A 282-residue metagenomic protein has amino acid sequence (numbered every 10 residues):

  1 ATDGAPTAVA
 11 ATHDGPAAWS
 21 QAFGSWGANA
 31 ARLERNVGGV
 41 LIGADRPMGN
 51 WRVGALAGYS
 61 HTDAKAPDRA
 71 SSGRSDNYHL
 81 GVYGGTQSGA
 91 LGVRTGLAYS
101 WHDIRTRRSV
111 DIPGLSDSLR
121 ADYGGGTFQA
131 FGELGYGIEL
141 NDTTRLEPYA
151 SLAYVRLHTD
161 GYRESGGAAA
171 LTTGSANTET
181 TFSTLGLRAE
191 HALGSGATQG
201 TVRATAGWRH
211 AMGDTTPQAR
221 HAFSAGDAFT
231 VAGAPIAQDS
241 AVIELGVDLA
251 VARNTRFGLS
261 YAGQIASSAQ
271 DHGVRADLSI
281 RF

Functional and structural regions predicted by a protein language model:
A1, A30-R35, A64-R74, D103-G124 (+2 more regions): Solvent-exposed, glycine/polar-rich loop segments of beta-barrel outer-membrane systems
A1-D142, G258-F282: Outer membrane beta-barrel translocator domains of Type V secretion systems
G24-S25, S60-H61, A153-V155, G207-A211: Short, internal active-site loops enriched in acidic
T106, N141-E147, L157-G161, S195-T201: Short, structured loop/turn "capping" segments at alpha-beta junctions
Q129, L134, I138, L146 (+1 more regions): Solvent-exposed flexible segments
S165-F282: Outer membrane beta-barrel transmembrane domains
